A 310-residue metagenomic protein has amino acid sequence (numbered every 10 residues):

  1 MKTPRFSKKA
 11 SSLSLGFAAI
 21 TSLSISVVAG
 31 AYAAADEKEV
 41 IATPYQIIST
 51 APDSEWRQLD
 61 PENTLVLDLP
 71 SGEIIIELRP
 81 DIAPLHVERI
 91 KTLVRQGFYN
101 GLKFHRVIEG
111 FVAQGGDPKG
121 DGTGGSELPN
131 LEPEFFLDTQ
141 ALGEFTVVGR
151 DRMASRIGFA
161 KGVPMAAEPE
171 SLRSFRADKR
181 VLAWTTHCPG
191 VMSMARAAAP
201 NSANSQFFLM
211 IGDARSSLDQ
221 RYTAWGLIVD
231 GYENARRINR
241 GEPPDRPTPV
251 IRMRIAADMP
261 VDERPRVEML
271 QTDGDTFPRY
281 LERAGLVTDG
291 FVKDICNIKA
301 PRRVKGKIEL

Functional and structural regions predicted by a protein language model:
M1-A10: N-terminal secretory signal peptides that target proteins for export/translocation
K2, G30-L310: Cyclophilin-like peptidyl-prolyl cis-trans isomerases
K8, S14-L15, G120: A periodicity- and composition-biased signal for non-globular, repetitive helical segments
S14-S26: Bacterial N-terminal signal peptides
